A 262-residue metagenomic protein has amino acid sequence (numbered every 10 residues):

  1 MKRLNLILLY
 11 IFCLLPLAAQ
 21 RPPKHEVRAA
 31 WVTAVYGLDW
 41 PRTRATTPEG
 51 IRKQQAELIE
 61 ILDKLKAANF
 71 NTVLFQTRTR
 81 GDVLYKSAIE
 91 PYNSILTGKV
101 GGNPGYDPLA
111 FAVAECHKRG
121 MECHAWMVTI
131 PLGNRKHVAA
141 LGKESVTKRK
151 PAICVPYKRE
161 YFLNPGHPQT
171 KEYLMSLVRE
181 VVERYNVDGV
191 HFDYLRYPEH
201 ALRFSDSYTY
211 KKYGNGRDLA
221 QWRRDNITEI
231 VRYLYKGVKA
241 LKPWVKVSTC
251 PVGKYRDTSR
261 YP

Functional and structural regions predicted by a protein language model:
M1-Q20: Bacterial Sec-dependent N-terminal signal peptides
P22-A30, F70-G81, D107-C154, H191-D193 (+2 more regions): Glycine-rich, aromatic-flanked loop segments that form ligand/cofactor-binding clefts across common enzyme folds
H25, T33-A56, A114, A125-R184: Active-site-adjacent "subsite" loops/lids of carbohydrate-active enzymes
V35-L38, T79-V83, T129-G133, R196-P198 (+1 more regions): Solvent-exposed loop/turn segments at secondary-structure junctions within structured extracellular/periplasmic domains
T47-A68, I95-R119, D225-Y233: Aromatic- and glycine-enriched glycan-recognition loops and surfaces that form the carbohydrate-binding subsites
K53-D82, R184-V187: Catalytic domains of carbohydrate-active enzymes, especially glycoside hydrolases
A68-P104: Aromatic-lined carbohydrate-binding/catalytic grooves of carbohydrate-active enzymes
F70-N71, R119, E144, K148-P262: Polysaccharide-binding and catalytic clefts of secreted carbohydrate-active enzymes
